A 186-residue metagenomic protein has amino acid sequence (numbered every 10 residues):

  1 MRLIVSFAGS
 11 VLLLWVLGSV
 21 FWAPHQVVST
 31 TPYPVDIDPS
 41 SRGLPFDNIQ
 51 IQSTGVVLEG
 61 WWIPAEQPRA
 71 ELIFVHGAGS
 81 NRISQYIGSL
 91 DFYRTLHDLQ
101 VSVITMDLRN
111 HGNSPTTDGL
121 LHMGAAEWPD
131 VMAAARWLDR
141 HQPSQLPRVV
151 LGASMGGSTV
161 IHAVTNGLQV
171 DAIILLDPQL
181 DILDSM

Functional and structural regions predicted by a protein language model:
L3-Q52, W61: An N-terminal hydrophobic leader/cap segment in hydrolases
R69-G77: Short beta-strand element of the alpha/beta-hydrolase
E71, H97-D107: A fold-wide structural signal in alpha/beta-hydrolase
A78-R94, L108, P115: The serine-hydrolase catalytic nucleophile loop
L121-Q142: Alpha/beta-hydrolase active-site loop
Q142-S154: Alpha/beta-hydrolase fold nucleophile elbow
G152-H162: Glycine-rich nucleophile elbow surrounding the catalytic serine of serine-hydrolase chemistry
H162-M186: Hydrolase active-site cap/lid region
